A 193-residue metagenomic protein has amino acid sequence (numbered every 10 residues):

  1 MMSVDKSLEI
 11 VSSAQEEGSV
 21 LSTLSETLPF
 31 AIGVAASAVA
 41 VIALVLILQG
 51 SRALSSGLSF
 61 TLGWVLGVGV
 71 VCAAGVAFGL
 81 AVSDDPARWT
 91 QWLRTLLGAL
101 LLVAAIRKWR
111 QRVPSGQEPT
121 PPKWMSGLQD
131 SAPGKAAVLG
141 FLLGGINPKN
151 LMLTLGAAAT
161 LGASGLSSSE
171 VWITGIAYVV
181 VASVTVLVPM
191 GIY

Functional and structural regions predicted by a protein language model:
S3-E16, A104-P148: Alpha-helical multi-pass membrane helix bundles of inner-membrane/thylakoid proteins, especially permease cores
E9-D85: Juxtamembrane transmembrane-helix termini in multi-pass membrane transport proteins
E16, F78-R88, T160-E170: Membrane-interface helix termini and inter-helical loops of multi-pass transporters
L21-S56, P122-G191: Structural signal for alpha-helical transmembrane segments and their flanking helix-loop junctions in multi-pass
R52-S126: Membrane helix-loop-helix hairpins that form the core translocation module of multi-pass transporters
Q111, I192-Y193: Structural signal for alpha-helical transmembrane segments and their membrane-water exit/capping regions in multi-pass
